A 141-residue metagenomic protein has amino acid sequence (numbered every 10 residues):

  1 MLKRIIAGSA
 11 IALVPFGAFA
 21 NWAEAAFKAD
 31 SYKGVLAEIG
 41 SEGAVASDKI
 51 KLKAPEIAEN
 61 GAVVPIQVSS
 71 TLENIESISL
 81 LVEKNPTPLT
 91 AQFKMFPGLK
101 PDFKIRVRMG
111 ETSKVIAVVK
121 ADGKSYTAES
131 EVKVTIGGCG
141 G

Functional and structural regions predicted by a protein language model:
M1-G8: N-terminal export leaders
N21-I57, A91: Transition segment at domain starts
K53, V64-T71: Short edge beta-strand/loop segments characteristic of extracellular beta-sandwich folds
K84-M109: An anionic, turn-rich surface loop/hairpin at beta-sheet edges that serves as a generic interaction/coordination patch
D122-E129: Short acidic/polar inter-strand loop motif in beta-rich domains
E131-G137: Short beta-strand edge segments in extracellular beta-sheet folds
